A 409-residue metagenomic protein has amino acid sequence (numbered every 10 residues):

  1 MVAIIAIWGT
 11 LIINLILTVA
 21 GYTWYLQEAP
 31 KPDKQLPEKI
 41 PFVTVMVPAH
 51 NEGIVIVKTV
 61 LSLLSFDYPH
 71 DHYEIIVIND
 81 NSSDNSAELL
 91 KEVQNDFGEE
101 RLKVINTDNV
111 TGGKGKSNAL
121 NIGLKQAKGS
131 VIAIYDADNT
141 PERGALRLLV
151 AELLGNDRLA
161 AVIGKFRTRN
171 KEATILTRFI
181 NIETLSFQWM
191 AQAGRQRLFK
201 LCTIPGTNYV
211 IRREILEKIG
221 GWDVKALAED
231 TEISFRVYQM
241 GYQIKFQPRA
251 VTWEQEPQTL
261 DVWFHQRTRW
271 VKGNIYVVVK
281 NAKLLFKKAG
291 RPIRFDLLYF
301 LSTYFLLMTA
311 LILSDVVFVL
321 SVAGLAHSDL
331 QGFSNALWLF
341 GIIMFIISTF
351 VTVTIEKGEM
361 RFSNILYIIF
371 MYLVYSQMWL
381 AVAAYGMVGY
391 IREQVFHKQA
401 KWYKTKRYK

Functional and structural regions predicted by a protein language model:
I16-P41, K283-Y299, V317-K409: Juxtamembrane C-terminal module of membrane proteins
T18-H72: N-terminal signal-anchor transmembrane helix
G21-L26, F97-E99, N106-S130, R143-L227 (+1 more regions): Long helical/loop segments within the catalytic core of UDP-sugar-dependent glycosyltransferases, especially the large
P41-T44, E74, E217, E232: Cell-envelope/extracellular polymer assembly enzymes that use nucleotide-activated donors
V57, D84-V93, G144: Acidic helix N-cap motif at the loop->helix transition within catalytic regions of sugar-transfer enzymes
H70, N79-L89, N109-T111: A conserved acidic beta->alpha catalytic loop
S234-T252: Catalytic donor-sugar/metal-binding loop of nucleotide-sugar-dependent glycosyltransferases
